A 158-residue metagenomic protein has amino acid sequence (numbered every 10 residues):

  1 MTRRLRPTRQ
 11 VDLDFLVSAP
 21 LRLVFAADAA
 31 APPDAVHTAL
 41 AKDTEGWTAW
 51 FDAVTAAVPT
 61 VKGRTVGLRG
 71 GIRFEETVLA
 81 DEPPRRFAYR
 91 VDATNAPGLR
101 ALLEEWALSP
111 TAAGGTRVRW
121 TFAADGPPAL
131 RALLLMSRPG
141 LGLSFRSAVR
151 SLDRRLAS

Functional and structural regions predicted by a protein language model:
M1-P59: Hydrophobic ligand-binding cavity/cleft-lining segments
T2-R6, A123-S158: A conserved amphipathic terminal alpha-helix motif
V11-F15, R64-T65, D92-N95: Short, P/G- and charge-enriched loop/turn segments at secondary-structure junctions
L23-F25, K62-G63, F74-E75, E104: Residue-level marker for the onset of beta-strands and adjacent loop->beta junctions in well-ordered domains
V36-D43, W47, R64-T65, V78 (+3 more regions): Hydrophobic pocket/interface hotspot
D52, A56, R69-R117, A123 (+1 more regions): Hydrophobic-ligand binding "helix-grip"
